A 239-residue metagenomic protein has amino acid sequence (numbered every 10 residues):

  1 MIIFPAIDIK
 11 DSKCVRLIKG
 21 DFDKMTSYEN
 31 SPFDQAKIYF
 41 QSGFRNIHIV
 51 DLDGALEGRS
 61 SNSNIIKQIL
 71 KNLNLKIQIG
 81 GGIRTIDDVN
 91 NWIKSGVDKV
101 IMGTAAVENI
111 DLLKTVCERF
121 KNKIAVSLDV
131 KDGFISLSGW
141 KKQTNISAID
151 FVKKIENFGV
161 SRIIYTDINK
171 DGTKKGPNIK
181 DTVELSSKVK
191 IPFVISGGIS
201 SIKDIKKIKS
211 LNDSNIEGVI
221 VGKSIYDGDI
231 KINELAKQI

Functional and structural regions predicted by a protein language model:
I2-A6, N46, N74-Q78, K99-I101 (+5 more regions): Structural preference for beta-strand elements that scaffold enzyme active sites
D8, Y39, I47, W92 (+5 more regions): Conserved, mostly hydrophobic/aromatic
S12-V15, K19-D23, V97-D171: Conserved anion-binding
Q41, H48-S95: N-terminal active-site wall of soluble small-molecule enzyme domains
N46-N64, T104, N109, Y165-K175: Glycine-rich, proline-tolerant flexible connector loops at the mouths of alpha/beta enzymes
S60-K67, I110, K141-D150, K175-E184: Charged helix-capping and loop-helix junction motifs
L73, I77-D98, K180-N215, L235: Catalytic cores of alpha/beta
D111-R119, K209-I239: C-terminal helical cap(s) of enzyme catalytic domains, especially alpha/beta-barrels
